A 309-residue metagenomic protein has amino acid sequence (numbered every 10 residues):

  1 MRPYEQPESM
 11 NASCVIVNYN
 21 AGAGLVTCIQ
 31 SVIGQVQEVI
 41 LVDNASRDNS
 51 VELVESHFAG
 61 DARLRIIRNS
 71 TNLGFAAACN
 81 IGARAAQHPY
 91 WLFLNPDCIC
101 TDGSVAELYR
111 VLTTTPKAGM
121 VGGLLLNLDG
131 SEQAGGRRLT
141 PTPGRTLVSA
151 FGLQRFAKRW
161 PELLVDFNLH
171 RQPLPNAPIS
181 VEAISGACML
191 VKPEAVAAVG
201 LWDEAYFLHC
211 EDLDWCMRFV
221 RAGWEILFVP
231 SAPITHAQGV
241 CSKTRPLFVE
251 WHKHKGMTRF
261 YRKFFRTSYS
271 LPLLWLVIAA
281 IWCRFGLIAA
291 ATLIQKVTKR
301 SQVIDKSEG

Functional and structural regions predicted by a protein language model:
A21-Q35: Short, well-formed alpha-helical segments that are part of the catalytic scaffolds of diverse glycosyltransferases
S31, D43-L53, T71: A conserved acidic beta->alpha catalytic loop
N69-A86: Glycine-rich, basic loop-to-helix element that forms the pyrophosphate-binding segment of sugar-nucleotide handling
W91: Short aromatic/hydrophobic "clamp" motif used to bind/position activated sugar donors
I99-G135: Conserved donor NDP-sugar-binding/catalytic core segment of glycosyltransferases
T140-V181: Short, flexible, basic/aromatic active-site loop/helix in glycosyltransferases
P173-P233: A short, conserved alpha-helix in the catalytic core of glycosyltransferases
M217-K296: Active-site-adjacent helix/loop segment of glycosyltransferases that harbors family-specific signature motifs
